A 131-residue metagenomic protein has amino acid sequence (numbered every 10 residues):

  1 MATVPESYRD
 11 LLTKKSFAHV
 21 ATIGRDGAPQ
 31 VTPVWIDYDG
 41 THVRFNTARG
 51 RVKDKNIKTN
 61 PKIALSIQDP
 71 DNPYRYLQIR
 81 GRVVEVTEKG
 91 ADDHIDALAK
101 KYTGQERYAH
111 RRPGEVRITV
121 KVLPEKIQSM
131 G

Functional and structural regions predicted by a protein language model:
M1-A18: Extreme N-terminal tail/first-helix region
A2-T3, R75-G131: Charged, gly/pro-rich active-site loop segments
V4-Y8, K53, H94: Hydrophobic alpha-helical segments typical of transmembrane helices and their membrane-interface/capping positions
L11-L12, N56-I57, L98, V122: A generic structural signal for nonpolar/aromatic side chains embedded in well-ordered alpha-helices
S16-R49, I57, I63-I67, Q78: Short beta-strand segments
D26-A28, D69-P73, R112-G114: A short beta-turn/loop motif at secondary-structure boundaries
R51-K53, N72: Short, surface-exposed beta-strand-loop junctions and turns on beta-sheet-rich folds
D54-N60, Y76, G104: A short, polar/proline- and glycine-enriched secondary-structure boundary/capping micro-motif
